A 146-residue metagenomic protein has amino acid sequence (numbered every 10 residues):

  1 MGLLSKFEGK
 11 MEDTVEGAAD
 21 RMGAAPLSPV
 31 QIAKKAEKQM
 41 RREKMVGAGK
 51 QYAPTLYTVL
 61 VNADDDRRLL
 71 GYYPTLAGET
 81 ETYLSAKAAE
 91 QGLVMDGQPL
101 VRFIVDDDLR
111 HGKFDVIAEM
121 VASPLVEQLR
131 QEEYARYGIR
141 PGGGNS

Functional and structural regions predicted by a protein language model:
M1, S5, P26-Q31, L69-E79: Ordered, soluble secondary-structure elements with a strong preference for glycine-centered loop motifs and nearby
L3, V15-A19, V30-R42, T82 (+3 more regions): Intrinsically disordered, low-complexity acidic Ser/Thr-rich regulatory segments
G9-D20, A48-G71: Short glycine-rich, basic-tinged beta-strand/loop micro-motifs
G23-E43, G49-T58: Short secondary-structure junction/hinge motifs that connect adjacent elements
A48-Q51, R67-D96: Acidic, Ser/Thr- and Gly-enriched intrinsically disordered low-complexity segments
L56-T58, G92, Q98-L100: Residues at or immediately flanking beta-strands
L60-D64, Q98, I104-D106: Short loop/turn motifs enriched for small/polar and acidic residues
